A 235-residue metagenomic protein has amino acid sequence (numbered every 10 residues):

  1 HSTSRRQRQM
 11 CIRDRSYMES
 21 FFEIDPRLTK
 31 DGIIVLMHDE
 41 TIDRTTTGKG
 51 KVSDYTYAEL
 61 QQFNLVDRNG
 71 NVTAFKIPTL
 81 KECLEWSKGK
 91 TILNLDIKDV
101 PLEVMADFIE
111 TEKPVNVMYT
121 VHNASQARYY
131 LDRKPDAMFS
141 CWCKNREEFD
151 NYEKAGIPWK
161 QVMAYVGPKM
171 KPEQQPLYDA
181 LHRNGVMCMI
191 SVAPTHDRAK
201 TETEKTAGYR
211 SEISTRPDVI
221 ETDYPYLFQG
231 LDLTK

Functional and structural regions predicted by a protein language model:
H1-I12: Single conserved hydrophobic/aromatic residue that forms the stacking wall/gate of nucleotide- or nucleobase-binding
R13-L28, C83, I157-A164, T215 (+1 more regions): Catalytic domains of carbohydrate-active enzymes, especially glycoside hydrolases
R15, D25, L60, C83 (+3 more regions): Conserved, mostly hydrophobic/aromatic
F21-E23, L36, N94-D96, M163-Y165 (+2 more regions): Conserved beta-strand positions in the central sheet of alpha/beta enzyme cores
H38-R146, H182-N184, A193-P194: Metal-dependent phosphodiesterase/phospholipase catalytic core, i.e., the His/Asp/Glu-rich active-site region
W142-C143, D150-K235: C-terminal active-site rim and adjoining tail of enzyme catalytic domains
